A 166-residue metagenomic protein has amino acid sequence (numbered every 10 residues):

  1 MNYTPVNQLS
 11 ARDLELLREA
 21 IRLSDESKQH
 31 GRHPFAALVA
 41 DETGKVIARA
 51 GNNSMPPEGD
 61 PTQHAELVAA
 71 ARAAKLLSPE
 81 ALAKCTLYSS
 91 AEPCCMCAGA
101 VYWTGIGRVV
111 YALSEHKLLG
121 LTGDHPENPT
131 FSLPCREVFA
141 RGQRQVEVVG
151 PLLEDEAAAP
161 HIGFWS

Functional and structural regions predicted by a protein language model:
M1-S27, A100-S166: Zinc-dependent deaminase
L14, I21, Q63, L67 (+2 more regions): Glycine-rich phosphate-binding loop at the start of an alpha helix
A20, S24-S27, A37, A48 (+2 more regions): Small-residue (primarily alanine) positions within well-ordered alpha-helices, especially packing/interaction faces
G31-F35, A83: Short, basic and Ser/Thr-rich N-terminal targeting/leader segments
F35-D41: Short beta-strand scaffold segments in enzyme catalytic cores
K45-S54, S114: Short beta->alpha transition motifs characteristic of CBS
M55-L67, R72: A short, polar/charged loop-to-alpha-helix boundary motif
A70-T104, R108: Helix-adjacent hinge/juxtasegments
